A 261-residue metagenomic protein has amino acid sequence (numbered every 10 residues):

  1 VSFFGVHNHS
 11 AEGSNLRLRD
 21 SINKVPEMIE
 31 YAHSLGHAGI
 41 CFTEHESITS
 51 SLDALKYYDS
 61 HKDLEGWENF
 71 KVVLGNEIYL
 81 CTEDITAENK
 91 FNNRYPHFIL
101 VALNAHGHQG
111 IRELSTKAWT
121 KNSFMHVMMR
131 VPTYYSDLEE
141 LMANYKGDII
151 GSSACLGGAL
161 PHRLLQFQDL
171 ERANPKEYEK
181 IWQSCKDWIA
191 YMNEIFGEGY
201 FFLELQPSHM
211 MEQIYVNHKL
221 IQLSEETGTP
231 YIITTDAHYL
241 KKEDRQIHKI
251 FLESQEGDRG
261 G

Functional and structural regions predicted by a protein language model:
V1-G261: Phosphodiester-processing cores and adjacent nucleic acid-binding clamps
